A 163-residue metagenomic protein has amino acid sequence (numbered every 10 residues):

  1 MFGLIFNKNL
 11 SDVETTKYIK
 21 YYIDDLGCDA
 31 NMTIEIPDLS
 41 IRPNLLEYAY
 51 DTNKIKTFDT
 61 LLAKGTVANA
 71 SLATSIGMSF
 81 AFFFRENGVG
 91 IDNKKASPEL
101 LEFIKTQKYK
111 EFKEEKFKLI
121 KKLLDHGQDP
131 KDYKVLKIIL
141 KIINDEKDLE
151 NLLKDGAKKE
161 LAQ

Functional and structural regions predicted by a protein language model:
M1-N7, N31-Y48, A68-K105, K131-K141 (+1 more regions): Ankyrin-repeat boundary/"N-cap" motif
L10-S11, G27-C28, T52-N53, T66 (+3 more regions): Alpha-helix capping and inter-helical loop/turn segments
K20-A30, D59-V67, L119-D129, K154-K158: Ankyrin repeat domain, specifically the short helix-to-loop turn at the C-terminus of the second helix of each repeat
I41-R42, K105, F112-L123: Extended HEAT/HEAT-like alpha-solenoid repeat tracts in very large eukaryotic scaffold/adaptor proteins
E115-K141: Extended amphipathic secondary-structure runs
I142-Q163: Terminal, low-structured helical/coil segments at or just beyond the last alpha-helical repeat
